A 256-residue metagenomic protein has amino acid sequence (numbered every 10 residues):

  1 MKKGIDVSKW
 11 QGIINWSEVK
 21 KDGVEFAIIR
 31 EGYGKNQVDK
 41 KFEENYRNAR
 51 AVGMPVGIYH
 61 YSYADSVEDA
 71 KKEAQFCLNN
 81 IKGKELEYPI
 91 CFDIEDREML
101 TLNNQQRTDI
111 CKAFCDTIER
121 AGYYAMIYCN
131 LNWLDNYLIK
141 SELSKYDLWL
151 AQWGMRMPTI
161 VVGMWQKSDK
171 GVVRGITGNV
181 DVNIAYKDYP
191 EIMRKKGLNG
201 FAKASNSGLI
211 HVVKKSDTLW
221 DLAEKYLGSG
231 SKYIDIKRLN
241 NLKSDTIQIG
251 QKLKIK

Functional and structural regions predicted by a protein language model:
M1-C115, E119-Y124: Substrate-binding cleft of extracellular glycoside hydrolase catalytic domains
M1-Q11, S17-E18, I139-S205: Functionally critical loop-and-helix segments that line ligand-binding/catalytic clefts of soluble enzyme domains
G23, E31, R50, I81 (+7 more regions): Sec/Tat-exported extracytoplasmic proteins
I58-Y63, L209-S216, Y233, L239 (+1 more regions): Solvent-exposed beta-strand motifs enriched in subsets of small alpha/beta binding domains, especially certain
D69-K72, W133-L143: Glycine-rich, charge-decorated loop segments at or immediately adjacent to ligand/cofactor-binding or catalytic sites
I118, G122-N136: Aromatic-lined carbohydrate-recognition surfaces of secreted/lumenal glycan-active proteins
A202-G230, Q251: Primarily a LysM-type cell-wall glycan-binding module
K225-K256: Extracellular LysM carbohydrate-binding repeats and other cell-envelope/extracellular binding modules
